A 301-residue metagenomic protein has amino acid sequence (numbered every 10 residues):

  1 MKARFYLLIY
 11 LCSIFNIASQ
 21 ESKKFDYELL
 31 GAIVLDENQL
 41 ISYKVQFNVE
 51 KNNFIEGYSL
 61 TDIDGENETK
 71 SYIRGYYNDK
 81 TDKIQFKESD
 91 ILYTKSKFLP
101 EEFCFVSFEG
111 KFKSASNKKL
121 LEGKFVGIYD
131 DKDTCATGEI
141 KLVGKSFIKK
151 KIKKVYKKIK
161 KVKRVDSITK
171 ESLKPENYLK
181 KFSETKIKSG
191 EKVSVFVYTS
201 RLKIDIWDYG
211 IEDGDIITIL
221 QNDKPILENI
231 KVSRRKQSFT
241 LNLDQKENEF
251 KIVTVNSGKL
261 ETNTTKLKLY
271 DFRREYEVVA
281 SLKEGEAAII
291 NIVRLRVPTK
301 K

Functional and structural regions predicted by a protein language model:
M1-L30: Bacterial Sec-dependent N-terminal signal peptides
Q20-K44, E56-S59, G75, L120-G127: Tryptophan-anchored aromatic micro-motifs
K23-Y27, G123, Y198-S200, D244-N248 (+1 more regions): A glycine-anchored, Pro-Gly-centered beta-turn/N-cap motif
T61-S116: Contiguous, well-ordered beta-strand patches that form the walls/edges of small beta-barrel/beta-sandwich domains
Y129-K132, V255-T264, F272-Y276: Short acidic/polar inter-strand loop motif in beta-rich domains
D131-T199, I292-V297: Pro/Ala/Gly-rich low-complexity, hydrophilic intrinsically disordered segments
I204, Q237, Q245-N256: Short, well-structured beta-strand segments within conserved domains
G214-K224, E261-F272: Short, surface-exposed beta-strand/strand-loop-strand elements in extracellular ectodomains
